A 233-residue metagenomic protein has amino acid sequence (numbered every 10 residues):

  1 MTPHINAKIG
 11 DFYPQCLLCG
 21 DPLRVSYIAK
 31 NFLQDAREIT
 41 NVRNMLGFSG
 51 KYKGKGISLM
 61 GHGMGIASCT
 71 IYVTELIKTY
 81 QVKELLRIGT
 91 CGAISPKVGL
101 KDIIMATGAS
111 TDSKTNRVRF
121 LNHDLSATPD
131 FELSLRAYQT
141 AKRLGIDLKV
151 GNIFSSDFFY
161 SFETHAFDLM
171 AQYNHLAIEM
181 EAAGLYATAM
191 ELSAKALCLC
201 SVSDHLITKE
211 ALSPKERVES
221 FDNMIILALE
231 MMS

Functional and structural regions predicted by a protein language model:
M1-S126, F131-L135: Metabolite-binding pocket within alpha/beta catalytic cores that recognizes anionic/polar moieties
A67-T70, M180-L185: Short glycine/serine/threonine-rich phosphate/pyrophosphate-binding segments that cradle anionic phosphate groups
V82-K83, L176, K195: Short acidic/polar active-site loop segments enriched in Thr and Asp
D124-N174: Active-site rim beta-loop-alpha module in soluble metabolic enzymes
R136-L144, T188, L227-M231: Generic non-transmembrane alpha-helical segments
A183-E216: Zn-dependent metallopeptidase/amidohydrolase metal-coordination segment
L206-S233: His/Asp/Glu-rich mid-to-C-terminal helical/loop segments that flank catalytic regions of hydrolases
